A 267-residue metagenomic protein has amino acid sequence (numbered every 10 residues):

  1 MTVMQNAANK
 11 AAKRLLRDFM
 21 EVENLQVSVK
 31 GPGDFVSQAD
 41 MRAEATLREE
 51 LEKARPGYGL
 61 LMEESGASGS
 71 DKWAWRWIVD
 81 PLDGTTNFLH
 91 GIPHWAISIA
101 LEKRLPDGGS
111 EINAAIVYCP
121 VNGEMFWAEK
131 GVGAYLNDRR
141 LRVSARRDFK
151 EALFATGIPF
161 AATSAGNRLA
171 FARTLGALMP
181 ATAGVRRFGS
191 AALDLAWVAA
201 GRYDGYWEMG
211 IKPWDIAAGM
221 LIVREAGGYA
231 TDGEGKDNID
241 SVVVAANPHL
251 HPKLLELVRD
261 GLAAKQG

Functional and structural regions predicted by a protein language model:
M1-L82, R259, A263-G267: N-terminal subdomain of lithium-sensitive/metallo-dependent phosphomonoesterases centered on the IMPase/IPPase/PAP
L15, D40, L51, T85 (+6 more regions): Residue-level signal for inorganic ion chemistry
S28, G69-D71, D107-G109, W127 (+2 more regions): Solvent-exposed alpha-helices and their adjacent loops that cap or buttress functional pockets in soluble metabolic
P32, N122, D237-D240: Short acidic/glycine-enriched loop/turn segments that link adjacent beta-strands
M41, E64, P81-G84, F88 (+5 more regions): Generic detector of well-ordered alpha-helical packing
D71-Y135: DPxDG-like acidic metal-binding loop motif
N137-R140: Short strand-turn-strand beta-turns centered on an Asx-Gly dipeptide
R142-G267: An extended, acidic
